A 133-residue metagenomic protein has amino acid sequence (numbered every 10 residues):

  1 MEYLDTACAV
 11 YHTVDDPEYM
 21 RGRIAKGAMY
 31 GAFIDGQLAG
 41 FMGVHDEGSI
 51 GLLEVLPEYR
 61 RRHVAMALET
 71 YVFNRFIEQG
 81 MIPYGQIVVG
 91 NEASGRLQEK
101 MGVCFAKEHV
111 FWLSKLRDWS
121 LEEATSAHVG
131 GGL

Functional and structural regions predicted by a protein language model:
M1-P17, G132-L133: Short amphipathic alpha-helix that is part of the acyltransferase structural core
K26-G40: Conserved beta-hairpin
V44-L53, R60, A106-K107: A conserved beta-turn-beta hairpin within the catalytic core of GNAT-like acetyltransferases that forms part
L52, L56-A67, V89-E92: Conserved glycine-rich acetyl-CoA-binding loop
R61-N74, G95-R96, K100: Conserved acetyl-CoA-binding loop-helix of GNAT-fold acetyltransferases
F76-V88: Conserved GNAT acetyl-CoA-binding A-motif
Q86, C104-G131: Conserved catalytic-core motifs of GNAT/GCN5-like acyltransferases
V89-K107: Conserved active-site alpha-helix within GNAT-family acetyltransferase domains
